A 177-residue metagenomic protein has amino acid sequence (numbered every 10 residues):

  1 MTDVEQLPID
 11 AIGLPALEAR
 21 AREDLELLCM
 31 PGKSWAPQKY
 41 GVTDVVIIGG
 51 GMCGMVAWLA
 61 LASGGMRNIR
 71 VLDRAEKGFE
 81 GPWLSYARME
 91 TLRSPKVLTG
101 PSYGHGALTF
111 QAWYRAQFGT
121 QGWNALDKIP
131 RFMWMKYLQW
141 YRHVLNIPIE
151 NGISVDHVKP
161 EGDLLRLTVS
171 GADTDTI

Functional and structural regions predicted by a protein language model:
M1-D44, S63-M66: Extreme N-terminal leader/targeting segments of oxidoreductases
L7, D73-M133: Glycine-rich active-site loop/strand segments that organize a redox cofactor
P31-W35, A57-W58, L167-A172: A generic local structural motif
Y40-R70: N-terminal Rossmann-like FAD-binding beta1-loop-alpha1 element of flavoenzymes
M52-C53, E76-G78, D156: Short, solvent-exposed loop/turn segments at secondary-structure junctions
A57-W58, G81, P160: Short glycine-/acidic-enriched loop or helix-start segments at secondary-structure transitions that form or flank
R70-L72, E150: Hydrophobic/aromatic beta-strand patches that form the interior of the parallel beta-sheet core in alpha/beta enzyme
F110-I177: Feature captures the FAD/FMN-dependent oxidoreductase FAD-binding
